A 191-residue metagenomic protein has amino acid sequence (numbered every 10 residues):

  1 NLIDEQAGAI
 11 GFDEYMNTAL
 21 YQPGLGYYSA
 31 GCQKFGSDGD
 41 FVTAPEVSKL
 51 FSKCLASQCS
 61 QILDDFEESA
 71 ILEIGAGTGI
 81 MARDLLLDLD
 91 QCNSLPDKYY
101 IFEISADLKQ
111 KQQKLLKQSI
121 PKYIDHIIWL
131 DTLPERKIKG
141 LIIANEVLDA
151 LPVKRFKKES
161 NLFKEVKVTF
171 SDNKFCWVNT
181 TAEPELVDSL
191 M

Functional and structural regions predicted by a protein language model:
N1-I74, T78-T132, R136-I138, F156: Rossmann-like AdoMet
I128, P134-M191: Class I S-adenosyl-L-methionine
